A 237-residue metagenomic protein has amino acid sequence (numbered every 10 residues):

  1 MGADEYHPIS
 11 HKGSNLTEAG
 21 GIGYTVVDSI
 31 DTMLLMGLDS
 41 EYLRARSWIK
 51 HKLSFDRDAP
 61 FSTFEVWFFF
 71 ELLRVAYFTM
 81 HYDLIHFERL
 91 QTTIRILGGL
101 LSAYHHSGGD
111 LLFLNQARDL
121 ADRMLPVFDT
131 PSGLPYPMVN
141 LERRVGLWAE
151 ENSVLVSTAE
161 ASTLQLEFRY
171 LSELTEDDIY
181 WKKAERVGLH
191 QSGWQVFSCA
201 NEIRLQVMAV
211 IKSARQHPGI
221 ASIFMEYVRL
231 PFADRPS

Functional and structural regions predicted by a protein language model:
M1-S237: Glycan-recognition and catalytic cores of secretory/periplasmic carbohydrate-active enzymes
